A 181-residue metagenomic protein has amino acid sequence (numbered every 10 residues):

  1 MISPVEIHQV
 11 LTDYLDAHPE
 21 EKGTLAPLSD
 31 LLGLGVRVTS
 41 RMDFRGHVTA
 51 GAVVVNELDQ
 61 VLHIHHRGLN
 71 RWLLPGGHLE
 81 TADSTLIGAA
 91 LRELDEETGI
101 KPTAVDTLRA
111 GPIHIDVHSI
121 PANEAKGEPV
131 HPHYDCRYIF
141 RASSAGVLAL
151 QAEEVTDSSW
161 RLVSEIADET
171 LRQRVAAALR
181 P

Functional and structural regions predicted by a protein language model:
M1-P27, T98: Predominantly extracellular/luminal regions of secreted and cell-surface proteins, especially disulfide-bonded
L15-G51: Acidic, metal-coordinating catalytic segment for phosphate/diphosphate chemistry, firing primarily on the Nudix
L34-V38, R45, L86, S119-A125: Short acidic (Asp/Glu) patches
V38-L74: N-terminal strand-loop-strand
A50, D59, Y134-C136, T156: Change "...and in nucleic-acid phosphodiester-cleaving endonucleases..." to "...and in nucleic-acid processing enzymes
D59-T103: Conserved Nudix-box catalytic region and its N-terminal flanking loop in Nudix hydrolases and closely related
G99-G146: Active-site segment of metal-dependent pyrophosphate-handling enzymes, primarily the Nudix hydrolase catalytic core
R137-A178: NUDIX/MutT-family hydrolases
